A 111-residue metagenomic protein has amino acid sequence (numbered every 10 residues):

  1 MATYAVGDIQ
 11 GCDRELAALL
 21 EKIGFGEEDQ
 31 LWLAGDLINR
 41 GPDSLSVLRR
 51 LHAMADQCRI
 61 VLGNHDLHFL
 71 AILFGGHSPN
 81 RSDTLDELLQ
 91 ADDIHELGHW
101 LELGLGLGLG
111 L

Functional and structural regions predicted by a protein language model:
M1-C58: N-terminal active-site segment of His-dependent metallophosphoesterases
L45-L111: Active-site neighborhood of divalent metal-dependent phosphoester bond hydrolases
